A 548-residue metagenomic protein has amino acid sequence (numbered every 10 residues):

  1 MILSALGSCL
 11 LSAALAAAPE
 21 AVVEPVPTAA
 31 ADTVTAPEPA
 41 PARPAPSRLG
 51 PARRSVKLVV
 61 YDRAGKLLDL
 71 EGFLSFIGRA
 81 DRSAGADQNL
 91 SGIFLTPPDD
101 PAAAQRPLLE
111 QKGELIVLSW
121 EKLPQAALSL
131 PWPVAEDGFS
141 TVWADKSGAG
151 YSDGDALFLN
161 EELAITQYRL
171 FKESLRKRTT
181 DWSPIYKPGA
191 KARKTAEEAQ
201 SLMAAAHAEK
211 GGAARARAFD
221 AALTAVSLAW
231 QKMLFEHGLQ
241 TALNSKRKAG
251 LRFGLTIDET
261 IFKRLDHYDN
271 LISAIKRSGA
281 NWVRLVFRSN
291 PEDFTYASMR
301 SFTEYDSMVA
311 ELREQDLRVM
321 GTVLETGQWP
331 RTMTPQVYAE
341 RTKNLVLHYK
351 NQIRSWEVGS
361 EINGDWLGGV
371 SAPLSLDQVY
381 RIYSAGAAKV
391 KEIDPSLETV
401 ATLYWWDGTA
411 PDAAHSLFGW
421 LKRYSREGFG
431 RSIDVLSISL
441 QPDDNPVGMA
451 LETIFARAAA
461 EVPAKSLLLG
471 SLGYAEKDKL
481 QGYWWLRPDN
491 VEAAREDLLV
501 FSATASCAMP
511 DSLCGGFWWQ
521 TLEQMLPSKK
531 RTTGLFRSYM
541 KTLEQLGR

Functional and structural regions predicted by a protein language model:
M1-P19: Sec-dependent N-terminal signal peptides
P51-F94, S129-A204: Amphipathic, heptad-repeat alpha-helical segments
D99-A102, R106-A127, P188-V226: Amphipathic, non-membrane alpha-helical rod segments
A205-T260, D266-N270: Long amphipathic alpha-helical scaffold segments
L251-I257, V283-L285, V319-V323, R354-V358 (+4 more regions): Hydrophobic faces of well-ordered beta-strands that scaffold small-molecule active sites in alpha/beta enzyme cores
R264-L265, D293-F302, W329-I433, L440-F455 (+2 more regions): Active-site cleft segment of glycoside hydrolase catalytic domains centered on the general acid/base Glu
D266-P291, R318-M320: Catalytic domains of carbohydrate-active enzymes, especially glycoside hydrolases
A450-Q524: Surface-exposed substrate-engagement region within the catalytic domains of secreted or surface-exposed extracellular
